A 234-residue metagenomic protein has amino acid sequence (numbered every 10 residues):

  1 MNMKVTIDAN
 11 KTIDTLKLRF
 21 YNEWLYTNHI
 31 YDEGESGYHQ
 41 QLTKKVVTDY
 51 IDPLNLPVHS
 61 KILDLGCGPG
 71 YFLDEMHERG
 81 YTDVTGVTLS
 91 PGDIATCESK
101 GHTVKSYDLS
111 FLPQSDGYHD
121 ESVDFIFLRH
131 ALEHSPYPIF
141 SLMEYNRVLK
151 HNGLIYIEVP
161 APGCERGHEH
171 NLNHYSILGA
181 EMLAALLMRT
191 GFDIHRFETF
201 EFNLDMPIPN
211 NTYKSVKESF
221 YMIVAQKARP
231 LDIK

Functional and structural regions predicted by a protein language model:
M1-E121, F125, F140-L142, E218-M222 (+1 more regions): Conserved N-terminal segment of class I S-adenosyl-L-methionine
F125-P136: A short SAM/SAH-binding and catalytic strip from SAM-dependent methyltransferases
P136-F140, G167: Short N-terminal helix/helix-N-cap motif within the alpha/beta-hydrolase-1
I139-H151: A short glycine-rich, Lys/Arg-flanked "PGG" loop and its adjoining helix->strand segment in the class I
G153-V159: Conserved beta-strand signature within the Rossmann-like core of class I S-adenosyl-L-methionine
P160-E165, E201-F202: Short "lid" loop at the C-terminus of a central beta-strand within the Rossmann-like core of SAM-dependent
G167-M182: Acceptor-substrate binding/catalytic loop of class I
F192-N203: Conserved S-adenosyl-L-methionine
